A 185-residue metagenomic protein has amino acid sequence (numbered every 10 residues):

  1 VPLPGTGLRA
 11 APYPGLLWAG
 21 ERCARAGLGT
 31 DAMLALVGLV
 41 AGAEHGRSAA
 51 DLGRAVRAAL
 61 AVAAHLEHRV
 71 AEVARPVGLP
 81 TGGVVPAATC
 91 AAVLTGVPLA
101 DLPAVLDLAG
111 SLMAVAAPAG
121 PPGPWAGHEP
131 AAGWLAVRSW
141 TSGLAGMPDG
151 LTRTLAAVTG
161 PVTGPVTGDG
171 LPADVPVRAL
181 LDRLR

Functional and structural regions predicted by a protein language model:
V1-R183: N-terminal core-entry segment
